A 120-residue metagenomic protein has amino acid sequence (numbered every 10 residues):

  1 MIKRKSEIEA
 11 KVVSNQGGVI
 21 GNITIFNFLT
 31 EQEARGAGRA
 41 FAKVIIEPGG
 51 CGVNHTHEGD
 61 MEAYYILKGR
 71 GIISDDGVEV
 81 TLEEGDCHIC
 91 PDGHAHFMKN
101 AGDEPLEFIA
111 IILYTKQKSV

Functional and structural regions predicted by a protein language model:
M1-R39, V53, S119-V120: A short, N-terminal "cap"/entry segment at the start of jelly-roll beta-barrel domains of the cupin/DSBH fold
N27-E31, A42-E58, D92: Conserved short histidine dyad/triad with adjacent acidic residue
G36, G52-E58, K99-A101: Short histidine-centered beta-strand/loop micro-motifs that create catalytic or ligand/metal-coordination sites
G50, G59-D60, V78, H94 (+1 more regions): A generic "binding-loop/recognition-motif" signal
C51-V53, I72, H88, D92-M98: Histidine-centered metal-chelating micro-motifs
G59-M61, Y65-G71: Glycine- and acidic-residue-biased ligand/ion/polar-headgroup-sensing regions
G77-D92: Short acidic-glycine-tyrosine-enriched beta hairpin
D92-K118: Ligand-binding loop in jelly-roll beta-barrel domains
